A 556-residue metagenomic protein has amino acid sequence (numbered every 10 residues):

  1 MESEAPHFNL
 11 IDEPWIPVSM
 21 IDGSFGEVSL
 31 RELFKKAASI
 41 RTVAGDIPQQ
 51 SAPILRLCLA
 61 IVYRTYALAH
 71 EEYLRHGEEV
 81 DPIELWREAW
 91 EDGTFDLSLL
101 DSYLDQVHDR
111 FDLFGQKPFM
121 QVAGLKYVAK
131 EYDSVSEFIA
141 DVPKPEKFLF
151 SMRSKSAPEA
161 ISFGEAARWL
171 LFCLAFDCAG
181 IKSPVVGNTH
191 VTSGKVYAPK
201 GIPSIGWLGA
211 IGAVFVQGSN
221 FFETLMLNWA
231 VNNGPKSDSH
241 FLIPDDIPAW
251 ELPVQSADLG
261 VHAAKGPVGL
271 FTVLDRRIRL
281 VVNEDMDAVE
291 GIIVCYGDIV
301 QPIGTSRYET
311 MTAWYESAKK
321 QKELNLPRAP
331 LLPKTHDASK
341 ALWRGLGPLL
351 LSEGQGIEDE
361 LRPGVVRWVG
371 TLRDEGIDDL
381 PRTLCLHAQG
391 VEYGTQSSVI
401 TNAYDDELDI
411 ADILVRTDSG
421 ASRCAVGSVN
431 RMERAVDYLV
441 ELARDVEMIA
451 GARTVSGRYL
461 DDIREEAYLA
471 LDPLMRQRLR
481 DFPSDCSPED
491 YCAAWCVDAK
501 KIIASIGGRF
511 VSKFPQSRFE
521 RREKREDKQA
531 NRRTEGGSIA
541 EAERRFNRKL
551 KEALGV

Functional and structural regions predicted by a protein language model:
M1-P145, C178, K182-S183, N188-V556: Extended alpha-helical scaffolding segments
F150-S151, V261: Early exported N-terminus immediately downstream of N-terminal targeting peptides
S156-A157: Flanking scaffold residues of small Cys/His-coordinated metal-binding clusters
S162-E165: Short Cys/His-rich metal-coordination motifs, predominantly Zn2+-binding knuckles/fingers
R168-F172: Short, non-ligating residues that shape and space the ligands of small metal-coordination modules and catalytic
